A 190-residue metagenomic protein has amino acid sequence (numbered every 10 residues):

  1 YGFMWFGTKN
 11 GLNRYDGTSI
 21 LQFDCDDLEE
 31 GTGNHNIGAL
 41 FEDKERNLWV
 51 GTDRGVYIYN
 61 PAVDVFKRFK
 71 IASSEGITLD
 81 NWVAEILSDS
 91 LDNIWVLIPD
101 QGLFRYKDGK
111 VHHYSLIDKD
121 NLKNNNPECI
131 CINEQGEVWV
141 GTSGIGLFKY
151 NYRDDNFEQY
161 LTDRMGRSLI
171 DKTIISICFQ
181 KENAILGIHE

Functional and structural regions predicted by a protein language model:
Y1-E190: Carboxylate-rich, polar loop motifs that coordinate divalent cations or form catalytic acidic clusters
